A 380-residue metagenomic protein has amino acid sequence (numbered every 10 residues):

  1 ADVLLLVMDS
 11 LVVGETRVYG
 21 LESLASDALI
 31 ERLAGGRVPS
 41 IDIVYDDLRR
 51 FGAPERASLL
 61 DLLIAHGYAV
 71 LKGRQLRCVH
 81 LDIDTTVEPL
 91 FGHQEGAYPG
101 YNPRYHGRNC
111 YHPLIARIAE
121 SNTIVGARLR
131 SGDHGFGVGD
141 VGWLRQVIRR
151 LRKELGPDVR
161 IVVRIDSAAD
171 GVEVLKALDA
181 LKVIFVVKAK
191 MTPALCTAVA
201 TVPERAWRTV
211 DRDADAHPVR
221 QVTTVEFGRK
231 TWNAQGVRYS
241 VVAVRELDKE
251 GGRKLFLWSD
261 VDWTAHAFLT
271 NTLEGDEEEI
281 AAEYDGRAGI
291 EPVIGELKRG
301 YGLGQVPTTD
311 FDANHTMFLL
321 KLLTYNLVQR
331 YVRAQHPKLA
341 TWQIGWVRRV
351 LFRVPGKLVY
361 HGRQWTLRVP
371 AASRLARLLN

Functional and structural regions predicted by a protein language model:
A1-Q75, G126-A127, G142-A168, V174-K182 (+2 more regions): Short alpha-helical elements
D2-G14, F318-Q329, F352-G356: Short, hydrophobic/amphipathic alpha-helical patches that form generic packing surfaces within helical domains
L6-V7, L21, V38-S40, V44 (+8 more regions): Short, conserved catalytic/metal-binding motifs centered on acidic residues
L21, V87, D276-L320, T324-Y331: Short amphipathic alpha-helical "interface-anchor" segments enriched in bulky aromatics
I43-I115: Active-site-proximal, Lys/Arg-enriched surface segment that forms a nucleic-acid-binding/basic interface patch
Y101-L155: Electropositive, glycine- and tryptophan-enriched low-complexity nucleic-acid-binding patches
I184-R299, G356: An anionic, glycine-rich sequence signature occurring as long contiguous blocks
L327-N380: A short, flexible helix-boundary coil/loop motif
